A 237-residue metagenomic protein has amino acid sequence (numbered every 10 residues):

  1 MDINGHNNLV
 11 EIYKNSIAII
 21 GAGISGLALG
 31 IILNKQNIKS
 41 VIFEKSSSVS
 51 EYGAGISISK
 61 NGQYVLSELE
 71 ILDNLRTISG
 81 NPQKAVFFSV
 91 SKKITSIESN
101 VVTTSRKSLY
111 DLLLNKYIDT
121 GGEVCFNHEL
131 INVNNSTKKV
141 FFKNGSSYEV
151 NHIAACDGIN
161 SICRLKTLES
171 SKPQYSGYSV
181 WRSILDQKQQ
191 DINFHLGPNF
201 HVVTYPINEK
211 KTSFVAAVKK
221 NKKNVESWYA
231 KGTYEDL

Functional and structural regions predicted by a protein language model:
D2-I17, S59-K188, N221-E235: Conserved N-terminal helical subregion
K14, N37, G53, P82 (+1 more regions): Short coil/loop residues immediately preceding or within conserved phosphate-binding loops of NTP-utilizing enzyme
A18, V41, E123, S213-V215: A structural signal for isolated positions on well-ordered beta-strands in alpha/beta enzyme cores
I20, N34-A54: Glycine-rich FAD pyrophosphate-binding loop
G23: Glycine-rich NAD(P) Rossmann-fold beta1-alpha1 loop
G26-L27: N-terminal Rossmann-fold NAD(P) dinucleotide-binding loop
I192-K231: Active-site substrate-recognition segment that forms the wall of the catalytic cavity or substrate channel
